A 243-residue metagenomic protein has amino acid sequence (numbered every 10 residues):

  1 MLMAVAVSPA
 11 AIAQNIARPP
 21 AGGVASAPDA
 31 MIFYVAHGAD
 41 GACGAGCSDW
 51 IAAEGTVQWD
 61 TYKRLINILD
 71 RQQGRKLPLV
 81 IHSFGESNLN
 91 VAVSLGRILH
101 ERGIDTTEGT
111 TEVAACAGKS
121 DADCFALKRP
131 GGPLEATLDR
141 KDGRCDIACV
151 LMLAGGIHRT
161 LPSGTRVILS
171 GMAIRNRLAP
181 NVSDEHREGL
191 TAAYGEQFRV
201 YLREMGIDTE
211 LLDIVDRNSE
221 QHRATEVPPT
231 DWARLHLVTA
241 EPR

Functional and structural regions predicted by a protein language model:
M1-S8: Bacterial N-terminal signal peptides
L2, H37, L65, T191-A193 (+1 more regions): Residue-level detector of functional hotspots within protein domains
A10-A17, A21, A30, E241: Boundary at the C-terminal end of the N-terminal hydrophobic targeting segment
Q14, Q72-Q73, Q197, Q221: Residue-identity detector for glutamine
Q14-N15, N67, N88-N90, N176 (+2 more regions): Detector for Asparagine
G23-G171: Cleft-lining beta-strand/loop regions that shape enzyme active-site pockets
P130-T137, R166-R243: Charged, glycine-interspersed solvent-exposed loop segments at helix/strand-loop junctions that cap or gate access
